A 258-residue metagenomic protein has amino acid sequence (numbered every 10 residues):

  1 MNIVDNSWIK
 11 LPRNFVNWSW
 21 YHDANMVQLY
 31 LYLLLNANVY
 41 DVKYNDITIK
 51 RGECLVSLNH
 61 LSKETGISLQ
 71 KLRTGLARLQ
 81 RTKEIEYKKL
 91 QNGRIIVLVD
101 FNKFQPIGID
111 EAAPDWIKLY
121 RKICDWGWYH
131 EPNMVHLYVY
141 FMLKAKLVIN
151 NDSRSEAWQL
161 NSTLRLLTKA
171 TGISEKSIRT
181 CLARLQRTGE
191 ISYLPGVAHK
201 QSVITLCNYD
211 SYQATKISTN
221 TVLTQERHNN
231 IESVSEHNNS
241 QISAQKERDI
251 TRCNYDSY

Functional and structural regions predicted by a protein language model:
M1-I3, C207-Y258: Charged low-complexity intrinsically disordered patches
M1-W20, P106-G127: Long, low-complexity, charged/polar intrinsically disordered regions in eukaryotic proteins
P12, L34, V99, Y120 (+2 more regions): Residues in well-ordered beta-strands of folded domains
W20, A37-V97, W128-P132, A145-C207: Winged helix-turn-helix DNA-binding recognition segment
D23-V27, H130-V135: Short helix-coil-helix linker/hinge
L29, L33, L137-F141: Short alpha-helical "packing" element that flanks the helix-turn-helix/winged-helix DNA-binding module
N102-L119, D210-E226: Short, amphipathic alpha-helical interaction segments positioned at domain boundaries
